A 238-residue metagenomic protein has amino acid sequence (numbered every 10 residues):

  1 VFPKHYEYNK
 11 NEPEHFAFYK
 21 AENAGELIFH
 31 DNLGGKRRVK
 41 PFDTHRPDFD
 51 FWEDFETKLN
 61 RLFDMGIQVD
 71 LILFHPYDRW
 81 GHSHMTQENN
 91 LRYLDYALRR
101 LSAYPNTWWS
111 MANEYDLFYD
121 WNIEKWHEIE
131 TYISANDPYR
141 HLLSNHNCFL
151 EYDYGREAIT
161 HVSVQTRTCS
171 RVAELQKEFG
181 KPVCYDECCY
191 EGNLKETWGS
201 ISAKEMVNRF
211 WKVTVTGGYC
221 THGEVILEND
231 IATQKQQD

Functional and structural regions predicted by a protein language model:
V1-R171: Active-site mouth of glycoside hydrolases
H5, Y77, E191, E228-N229: Positions that flank functional sites
R61, L175, K212-V213: Hydrophobic/aromatic ligand-binding patch that stacks against planar heteroaromatic rings of cofactors or nucleotides
K125-H127, S200-M206: Charged helix-capping and loop-helix junction motifs
A135-S144, F179-K195: Short beta-strand/loop segments at the ligand-binding rim of alpha/beta enzyme cores
Y139, G155-V162, E178-C184, V215-C220: Glycine-enriched alpha-helix->loop->beta-strand junction motifs that scaffold or abut catalytic
C169-E174, Y190-G199: Substrate-binding surface in catalytic domains of secreted glycosidases
G192-N193, M206-D238: Aromatic- and carboxylate-lined catalytic core of secreted/periplasmic carbohydrate-active enzymes
